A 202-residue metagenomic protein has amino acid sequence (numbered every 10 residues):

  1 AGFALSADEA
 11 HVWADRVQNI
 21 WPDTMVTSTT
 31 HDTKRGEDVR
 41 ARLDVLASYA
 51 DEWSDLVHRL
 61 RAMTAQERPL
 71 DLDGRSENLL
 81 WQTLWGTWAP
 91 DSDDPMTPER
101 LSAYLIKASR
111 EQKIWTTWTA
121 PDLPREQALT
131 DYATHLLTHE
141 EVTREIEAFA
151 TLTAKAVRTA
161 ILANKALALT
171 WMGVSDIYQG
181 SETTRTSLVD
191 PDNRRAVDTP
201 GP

Functional and structural regions predicted by a protein language model:
A1-P202: Catalytic cores of glycan-processing enzymes that make or break glycosidic bonds
